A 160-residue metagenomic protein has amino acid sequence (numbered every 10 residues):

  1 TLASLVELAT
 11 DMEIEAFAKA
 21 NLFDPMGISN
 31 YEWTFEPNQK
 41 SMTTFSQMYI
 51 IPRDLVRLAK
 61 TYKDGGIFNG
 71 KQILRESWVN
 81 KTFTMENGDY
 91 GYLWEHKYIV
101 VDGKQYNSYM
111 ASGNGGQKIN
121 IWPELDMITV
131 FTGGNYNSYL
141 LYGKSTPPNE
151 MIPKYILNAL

Functional and structural regions predicted by a protein language model:
T1-L22, L55-T61, D126: Alpha-helical scaffold elements that line and support the substrate/ligand-binding pocket of soluble hydrolases
L8-I50: Active-site helix/loop module of the DD-peptidase/beta-lactamase fold, centered on the serine-lysine SxxK catalytic
K19-F23, E76-F83, P153, L157: Hydrophobic core segments within long, regular secondary-structure runs in both alpha- and beta-rich folds
N38-M42, Y49, Y62, G66 (+3 more regions): Solvent-exposed loop/turn segments at secondary-structure junctions within structured extracellular/periplasmic domains
R53-V56, E150: A structural signal for well-ordered alpha-helical segments within the folded catalytic domains of diverse enzymes
K60, F68-E86: A conserved catalytic-loop motif detector
V79-G134: Active-site Gly/Thr loop motif
L141-L160: Short, gly/Ser/Thr-rich active-site loops of penicillin-recognizing serine hydrolases
